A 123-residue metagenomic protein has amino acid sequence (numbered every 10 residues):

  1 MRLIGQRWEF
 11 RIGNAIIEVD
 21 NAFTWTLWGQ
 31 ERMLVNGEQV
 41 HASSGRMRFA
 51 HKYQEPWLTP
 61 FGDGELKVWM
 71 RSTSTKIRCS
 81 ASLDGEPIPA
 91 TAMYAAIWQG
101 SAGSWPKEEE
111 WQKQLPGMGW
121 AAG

Functional and structural regions predicted by a protein language model:
M1-G123: Cysteine-centric segments in proteins
